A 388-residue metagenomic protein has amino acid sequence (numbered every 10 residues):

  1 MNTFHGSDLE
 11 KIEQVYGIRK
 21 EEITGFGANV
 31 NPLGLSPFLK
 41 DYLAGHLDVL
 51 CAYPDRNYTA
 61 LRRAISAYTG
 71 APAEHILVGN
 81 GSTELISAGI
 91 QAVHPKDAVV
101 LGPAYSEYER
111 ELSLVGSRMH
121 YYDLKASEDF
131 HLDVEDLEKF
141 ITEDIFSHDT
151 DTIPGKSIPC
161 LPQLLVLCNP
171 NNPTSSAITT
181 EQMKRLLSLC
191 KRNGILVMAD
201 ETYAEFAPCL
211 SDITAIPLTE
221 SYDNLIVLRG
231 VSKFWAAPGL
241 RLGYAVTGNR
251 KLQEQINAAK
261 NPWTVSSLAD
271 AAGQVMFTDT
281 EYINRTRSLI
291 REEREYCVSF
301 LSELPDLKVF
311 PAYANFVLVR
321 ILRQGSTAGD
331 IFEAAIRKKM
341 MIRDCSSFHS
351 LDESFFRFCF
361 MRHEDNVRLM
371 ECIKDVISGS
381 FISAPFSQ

Functional and structural regions predicted by a protein language model:
M1-A52, D149: N-terminal "arm"/small-domain region of PLP-dependent enzymes with the aminotransferase-like
L35-S36, N57, N224-E303, L307-F310: PLP-dependent aminotransferase class I/II
P54, S66-A88: Short loop-beta-helix segment that forms the pyridoxal 5′-phosphate
A92-L112, K139: Conserved PLP-anchoring active-site segment centered on the Schiff-base-forming lysine
V115, R192-N193, Y222, L304 (+1 more regions): Helix C-cap/helix->beta junction micro-motif
H120, A126-P208: Active-site phosphate-binding strand-loop segment of PLP-dependent enzymes
E181, R337-K338, S347-Q388: PLP-dependent enzyme catalytic core of the Aspartate aminotransferase-like
I290-R291, L304-K338: Conserved PLP-binding catalytic core of the aspartate aminotransferase-like
